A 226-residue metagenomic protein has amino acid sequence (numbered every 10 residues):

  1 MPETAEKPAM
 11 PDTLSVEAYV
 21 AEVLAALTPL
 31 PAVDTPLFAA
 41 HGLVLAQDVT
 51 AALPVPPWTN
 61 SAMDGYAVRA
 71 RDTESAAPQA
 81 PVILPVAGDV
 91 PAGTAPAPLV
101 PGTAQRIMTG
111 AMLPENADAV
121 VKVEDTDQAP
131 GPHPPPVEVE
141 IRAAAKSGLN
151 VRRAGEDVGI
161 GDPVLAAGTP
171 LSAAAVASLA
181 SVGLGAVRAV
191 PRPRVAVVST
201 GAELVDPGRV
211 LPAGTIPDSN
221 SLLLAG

Functional and structural regions predicted by a protein language model:
M1-A80, R106, R153: Short, low-complexity N-terminal leaders and the immediately following helix N-cap/first helix
P2-T4, A9-P11, A67-G226: Short, glycine/charged-enriched hinge/interface segments at domain edges or termini
